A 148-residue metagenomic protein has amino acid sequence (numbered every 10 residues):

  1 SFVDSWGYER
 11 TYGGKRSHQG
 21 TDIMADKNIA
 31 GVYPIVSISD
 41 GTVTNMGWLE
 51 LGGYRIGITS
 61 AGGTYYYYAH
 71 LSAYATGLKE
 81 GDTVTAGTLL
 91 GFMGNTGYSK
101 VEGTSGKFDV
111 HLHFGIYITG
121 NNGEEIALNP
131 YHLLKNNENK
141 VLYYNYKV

Functional and structural regions predicted by a protein language model:
S1-Y54, A86, S99, E138-V148: Surface-exposed, glycine-biased beta-strand/turn segments
Y12, T96-E102, G120: Basic, gly/Ser/Thr/Pro-rich low-complexity segments located predominantly at protein N termini
K15-N28, G57-T64, I116-I126: Small beta-barrel nucleic-acid-binding modules, principally OB-folds
M24, T59, A69-S72, T85 (+2 more regions): Residue-level detector of conserved, well-ordered beta-strand and adjacent loop positions that form binding/recognition
I29, T88, S105-V148: Acidic, glycine-rich catalytic/binding loops that coordinate metals and/or anionic ligands
V36-E80, V101-V110: Zn2+-dependent peptidoglycan hydrolase active-site motif and core
G41, E80-G97: Active-site-proximal beta-strands of protease catalytic cores
Y74, L90-T96, L133-N137: Structured segments of extracytoplasmic/periplasmic soluble domains in secreted or envelope-associated proteins
